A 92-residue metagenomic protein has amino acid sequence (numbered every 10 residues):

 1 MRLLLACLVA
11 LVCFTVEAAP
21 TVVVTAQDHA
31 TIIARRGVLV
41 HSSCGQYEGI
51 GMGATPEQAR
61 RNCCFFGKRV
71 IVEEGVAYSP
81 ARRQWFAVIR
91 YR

Functional and structural regions predicted by a protein language model:
R2-R92: Functional surface patches built around histidine and acidic residues
